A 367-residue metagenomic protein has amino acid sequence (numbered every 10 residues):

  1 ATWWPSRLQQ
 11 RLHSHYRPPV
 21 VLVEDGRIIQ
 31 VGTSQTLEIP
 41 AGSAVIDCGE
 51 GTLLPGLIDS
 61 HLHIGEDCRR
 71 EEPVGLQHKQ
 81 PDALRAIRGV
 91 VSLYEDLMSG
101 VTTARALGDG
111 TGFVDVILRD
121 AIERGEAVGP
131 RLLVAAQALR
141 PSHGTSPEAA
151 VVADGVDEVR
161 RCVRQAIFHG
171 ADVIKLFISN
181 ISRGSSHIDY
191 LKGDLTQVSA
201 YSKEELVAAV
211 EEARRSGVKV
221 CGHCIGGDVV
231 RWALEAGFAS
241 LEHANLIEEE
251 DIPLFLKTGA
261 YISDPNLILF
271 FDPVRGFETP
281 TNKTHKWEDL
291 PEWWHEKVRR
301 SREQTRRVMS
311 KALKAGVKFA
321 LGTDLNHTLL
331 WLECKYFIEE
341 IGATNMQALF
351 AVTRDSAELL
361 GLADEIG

Functional and structural regions predicted by a protein language model:
A1, V21, G26, E50 (+12 more regions): Divalent metal-coordination and catalytic microenvironments
A1-P40, L53: N-terminal metal-binding scaffold of metallo-dependent hydrolase/deaminase domains
G51-E126, E204, A236: Metal-associated gating/positioning segment near the N- to mid-region
H63-C68, A106, G110-V114, R140-P141 (+5 more regions): Active-site environment of divalent metal-dependent phosphoester hydrolases
V74-I87, G144-R161, V198, K219-C221: Active-site mouth loops of central-metabolism enzymes
R88-V114, V128-R140, A171-G184, V218-K219 (+2 more regions): Divalent metal-dependent hydrolysis catalytic cores, especially in the metallo-beta-lactamase
I117, D157-I262, G276-E288, V298-K318 (+1 more regions): Histidine/acidic residue-rich metal-binding segments in metalloenzymes
R215-K219, T284-G367: His/Asp/Glu-enriched, well-ordered alpha-helical/loop segment that forms or immediately abuts the divalent-metal
